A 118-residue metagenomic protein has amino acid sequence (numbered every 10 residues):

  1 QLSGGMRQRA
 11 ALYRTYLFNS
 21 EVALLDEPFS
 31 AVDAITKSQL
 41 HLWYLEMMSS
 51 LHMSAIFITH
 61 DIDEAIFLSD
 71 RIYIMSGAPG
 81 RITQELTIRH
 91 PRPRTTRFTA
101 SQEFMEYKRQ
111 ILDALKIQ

Functional and structural regions predicted by a protein language model:
Q1-L2, M6: Conserved ABC ATPase signature
L12: Hydrophobic anchor residue at the start of the ABC signature
F18: Conserved signature/switch motifs of ABC ATPase nucleotide-binding domains
A23-D26: Catalytic Walker B motif of ABC-type/P-loop ATPase nucleotide-binding domains
K37-H52: Helical segment within the ABC ATPase nucleotide-binding domain
H52-I58: Conserved H-loop
F67-I74: Conserved catalytic segment of ABC-fold P-loop ATPases
G77-Y107: Conserved beta-strand-loop-alpha-helix hinge in the C-terminal portion of ABC ATPase nucleotide-binding domains
